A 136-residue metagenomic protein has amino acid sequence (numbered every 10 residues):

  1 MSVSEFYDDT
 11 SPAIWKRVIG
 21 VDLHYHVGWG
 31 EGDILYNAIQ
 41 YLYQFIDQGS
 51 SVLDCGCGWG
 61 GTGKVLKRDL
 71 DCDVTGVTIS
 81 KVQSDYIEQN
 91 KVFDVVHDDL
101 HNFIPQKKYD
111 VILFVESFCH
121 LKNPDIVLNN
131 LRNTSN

Functional and structural regions predicted by a protein language model:
M1-Y25: N-terminal, positively charged/glycine-rich alpha-helical extensions of SAM-dependent methyltransferases
G32-Q48: Conserved alpha-helix/loop element of class I SAM-dependent methyltransferases that forms part of the SAM/SAH-binding
G49-G58: Conserved class I S-adenosyl-L-methionine
W59-H97: Class I SAM-dependent methyltransferase SAM/SAH-binding core
N102-K107: Short conserved loop adjoining the S-adenosyl-L-methionine
L113: A conserved beta-strand element that flanks and buttresses the S-adenosyl-L-methionine
C119-H120: A short His-aromatic
D125-N136: A short glycine-rich, Lys/Arg-flanked "PGG" loop and its adjoining helix->strand segment in the class I
